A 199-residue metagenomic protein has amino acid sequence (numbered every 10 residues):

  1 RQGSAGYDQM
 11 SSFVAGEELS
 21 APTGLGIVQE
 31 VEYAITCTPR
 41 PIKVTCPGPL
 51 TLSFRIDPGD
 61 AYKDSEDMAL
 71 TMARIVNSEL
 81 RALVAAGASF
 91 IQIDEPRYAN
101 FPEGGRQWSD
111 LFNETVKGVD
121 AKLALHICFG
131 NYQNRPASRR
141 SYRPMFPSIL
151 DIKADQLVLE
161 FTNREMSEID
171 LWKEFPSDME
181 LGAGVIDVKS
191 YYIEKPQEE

Functional and structural regions predicted by a protein language model:
R1-E199: Domain-level signal for soluble alpha/beta catalytic cores
